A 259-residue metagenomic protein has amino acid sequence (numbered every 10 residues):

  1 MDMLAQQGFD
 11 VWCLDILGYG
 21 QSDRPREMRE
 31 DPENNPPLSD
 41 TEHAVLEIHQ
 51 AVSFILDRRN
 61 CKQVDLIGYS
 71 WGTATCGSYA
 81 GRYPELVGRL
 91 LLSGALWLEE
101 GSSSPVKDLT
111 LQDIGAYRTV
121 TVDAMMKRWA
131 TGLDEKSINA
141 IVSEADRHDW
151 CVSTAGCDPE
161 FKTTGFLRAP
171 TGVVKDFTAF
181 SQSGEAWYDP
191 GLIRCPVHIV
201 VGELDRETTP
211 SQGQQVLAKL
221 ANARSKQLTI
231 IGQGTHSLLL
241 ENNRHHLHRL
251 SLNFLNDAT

Functional and structural regions predicted by a protein language model:
M1-R26, E30: Conserved alpha/beta-hydrolase
E42-Q63: Conserved acidic catalytic loop of the alpha/beta-hydrolase fold
C61-G101: Conserved hydrolase catalytic core segment
P105-V200: Alpha/beta-hydrolase
R194-V201, D205, K226-T229: Catalytic His-Asp charge-relay segment
R206-Q212: Conserved alpha/beta-hydrolase "acid-adjacent" motif
A221-S237: Catalytic histidine neighborhood in serine/cysteine hydrolases with alpha/beta-hydrolase-type architecture
G234-H246: Catalytic histidine-centered segment of alpha/beta-hydrolase-like enzymes
